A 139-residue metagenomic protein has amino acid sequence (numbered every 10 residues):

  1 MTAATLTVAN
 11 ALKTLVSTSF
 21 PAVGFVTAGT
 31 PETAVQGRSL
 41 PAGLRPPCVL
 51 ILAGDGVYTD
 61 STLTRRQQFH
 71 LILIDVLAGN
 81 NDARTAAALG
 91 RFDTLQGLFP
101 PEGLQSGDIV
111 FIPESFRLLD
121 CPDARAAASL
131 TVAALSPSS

Functional and structural regions predicted by a protein language model:
M1-L40, L44-P46, L50-S139: Charged, amphipathic alpha-helical segments and their flanking helix caps
